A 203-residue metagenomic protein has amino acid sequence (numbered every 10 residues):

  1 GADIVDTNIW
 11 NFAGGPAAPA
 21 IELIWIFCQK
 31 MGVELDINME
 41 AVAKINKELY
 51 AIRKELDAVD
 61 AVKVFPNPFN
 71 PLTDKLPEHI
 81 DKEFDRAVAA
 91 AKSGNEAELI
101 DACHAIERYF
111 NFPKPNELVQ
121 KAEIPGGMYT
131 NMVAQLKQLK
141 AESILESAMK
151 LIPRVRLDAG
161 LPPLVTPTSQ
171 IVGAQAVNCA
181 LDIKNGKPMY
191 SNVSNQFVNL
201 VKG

Functional and structural regions predicted by a protein language model:
A2-G203: Catalytic cores and adjacent flexible loops of soluble metabolic enzymes that perform enolate/carbanion chemistry on
